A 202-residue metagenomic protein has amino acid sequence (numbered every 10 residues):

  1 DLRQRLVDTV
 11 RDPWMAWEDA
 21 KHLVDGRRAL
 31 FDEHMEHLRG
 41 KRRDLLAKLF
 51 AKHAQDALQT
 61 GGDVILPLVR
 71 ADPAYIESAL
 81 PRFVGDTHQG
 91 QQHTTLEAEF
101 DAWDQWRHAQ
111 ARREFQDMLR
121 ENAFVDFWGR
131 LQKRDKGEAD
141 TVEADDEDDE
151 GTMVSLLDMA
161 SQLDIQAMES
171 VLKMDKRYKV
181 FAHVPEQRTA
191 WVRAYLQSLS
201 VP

Functional and structural regions predicted by a protein language model:
D1-P202: Structural signature for extended repeat/solenoid scaffolds and their inter-repeat hinge/linker regions, spanning
